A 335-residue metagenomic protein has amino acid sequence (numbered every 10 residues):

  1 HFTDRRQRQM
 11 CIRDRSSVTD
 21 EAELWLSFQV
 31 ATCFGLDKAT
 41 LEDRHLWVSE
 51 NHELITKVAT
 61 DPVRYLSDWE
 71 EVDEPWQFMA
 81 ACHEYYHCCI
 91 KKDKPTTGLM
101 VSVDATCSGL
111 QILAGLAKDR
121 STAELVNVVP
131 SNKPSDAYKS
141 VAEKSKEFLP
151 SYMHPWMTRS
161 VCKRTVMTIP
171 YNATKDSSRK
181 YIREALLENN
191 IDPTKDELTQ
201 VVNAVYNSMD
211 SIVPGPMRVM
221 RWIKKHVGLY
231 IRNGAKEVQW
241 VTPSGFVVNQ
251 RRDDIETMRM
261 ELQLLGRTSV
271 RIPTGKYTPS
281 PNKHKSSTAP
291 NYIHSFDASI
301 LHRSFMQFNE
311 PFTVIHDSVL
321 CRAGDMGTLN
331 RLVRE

Functional and structural regions predicted by a protein language model:
H1-R8, I12-D14: Single conserved hydrophobic/aromatic residue that forms the stacking wall/gate of nucleotide- or nucleobase-binding
S17-V18: Acidic-aromatic/histidine active-site loop/patch
C33-E310, E335: Conserved catalytic core of nucleic-acid polymerases
L320-V333: Catalytic palm subdomain of template-directed nucleic-acid polymerases, centered on the conserved carboxylate motif
